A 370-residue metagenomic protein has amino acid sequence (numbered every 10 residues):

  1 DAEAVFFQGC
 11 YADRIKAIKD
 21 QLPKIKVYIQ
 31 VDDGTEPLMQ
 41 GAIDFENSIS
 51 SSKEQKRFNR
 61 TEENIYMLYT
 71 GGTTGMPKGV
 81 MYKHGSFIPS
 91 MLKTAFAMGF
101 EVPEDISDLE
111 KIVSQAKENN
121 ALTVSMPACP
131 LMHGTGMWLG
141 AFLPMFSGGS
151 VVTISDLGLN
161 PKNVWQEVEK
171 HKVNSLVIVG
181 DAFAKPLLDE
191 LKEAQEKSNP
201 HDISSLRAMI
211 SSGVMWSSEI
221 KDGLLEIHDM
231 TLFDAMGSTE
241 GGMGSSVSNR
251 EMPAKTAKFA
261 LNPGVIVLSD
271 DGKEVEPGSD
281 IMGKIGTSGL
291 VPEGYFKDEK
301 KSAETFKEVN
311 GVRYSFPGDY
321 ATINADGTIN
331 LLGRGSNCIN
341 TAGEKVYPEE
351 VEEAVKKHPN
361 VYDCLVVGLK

Functional and structural regions predicted by a protein language model:
D1-F7, Y11, E169, G237 (+4 more regions): AMP-binding/adenylate-forming catalytic core of the ANL superfamily
D1-N47, N59: Structural core segment of the AMP-binding/adenylate-forming
D1-R14, G79-M81, S150-L157, F233: Short beta-strand->loop structural element characteristic of the AMP-binding/adenylate-forming
S51-G71, G75-M76, V113-V124: Conserved pre-ATP/AMP-binding loop-to-beta segment of ANL
I65-D105: Conserved AMP-binding A3 loop
G72, F146-G149, V173-V179, L188-A254 (+3 more regions): Gly/Ser/Thr-rich phosphate-binding loop
I88-A128, M132-V177, E190, A194: Conserved AMP-binding/adenylation subdomain of ANL enzymes
I266-T287, K300, T305, I323-D326: Conserved beta-loop-beta connector loops within the AMP-binding
